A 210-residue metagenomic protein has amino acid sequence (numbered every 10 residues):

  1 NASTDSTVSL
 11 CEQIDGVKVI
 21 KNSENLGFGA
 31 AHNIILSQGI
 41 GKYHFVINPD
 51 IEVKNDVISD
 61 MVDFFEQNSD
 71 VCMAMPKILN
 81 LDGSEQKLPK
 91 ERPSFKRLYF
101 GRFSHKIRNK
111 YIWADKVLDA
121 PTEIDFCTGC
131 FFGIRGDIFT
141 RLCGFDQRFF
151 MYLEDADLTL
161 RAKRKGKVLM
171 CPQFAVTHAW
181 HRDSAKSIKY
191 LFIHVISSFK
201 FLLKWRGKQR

Functional and structural regions predicted by a protein language model:
N1-V8, E24: A conserved acidic beta->alpha catalytic loop
S6, G29-A30, I51-F64: Acidic donor-binding/catalytic loop of UDP-sugar-dependent glycosyltransferases, especially processive GT2
N22-G39: Glycine-rich, basic loop-to-helix element that forms the pyrophosphate-binding segment of sugar-nucleotide handling
H44: Short aromatic/hydrophobic "clamp" motif used to bind/position activated sugar donors
D56-L88: Conserved donor NDP-sugar-binding/catalytic core segment of glycosyltransferases
P93-I124: Short, flexible, basic/aromatic active-site loop/helix in glycosyltransferases
D119, D125-A175: A short, conserved alpha-helix in the catalytic core of glycosyltransferases
D157-L160, R164-R210: Active-site-adjacent helix/loop segment of glycosyltransferases that harbors family-specific signature motifs
